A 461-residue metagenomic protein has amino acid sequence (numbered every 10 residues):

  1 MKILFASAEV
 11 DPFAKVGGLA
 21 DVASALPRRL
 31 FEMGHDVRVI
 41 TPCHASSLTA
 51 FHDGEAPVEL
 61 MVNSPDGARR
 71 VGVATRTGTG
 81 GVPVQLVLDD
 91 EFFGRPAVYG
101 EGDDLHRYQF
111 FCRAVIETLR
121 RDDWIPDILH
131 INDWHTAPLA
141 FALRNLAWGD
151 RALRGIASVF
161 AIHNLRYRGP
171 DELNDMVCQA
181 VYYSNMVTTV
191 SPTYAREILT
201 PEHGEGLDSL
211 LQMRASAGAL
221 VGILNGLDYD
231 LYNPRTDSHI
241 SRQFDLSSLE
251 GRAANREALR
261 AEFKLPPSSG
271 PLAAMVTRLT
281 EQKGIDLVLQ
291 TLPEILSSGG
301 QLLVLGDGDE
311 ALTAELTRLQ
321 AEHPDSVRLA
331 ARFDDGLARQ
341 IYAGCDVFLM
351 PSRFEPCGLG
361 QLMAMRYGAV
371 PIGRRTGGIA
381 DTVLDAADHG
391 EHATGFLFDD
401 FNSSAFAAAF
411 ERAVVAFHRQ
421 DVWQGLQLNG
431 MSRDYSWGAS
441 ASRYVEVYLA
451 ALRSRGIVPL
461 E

Functional and structural regions predicted by a protein language model:
M1-E461: Catalytic cores of nucleotide-sugar-dependent glycosyltransferases that transfer UDP/GDP/TDP-activated
